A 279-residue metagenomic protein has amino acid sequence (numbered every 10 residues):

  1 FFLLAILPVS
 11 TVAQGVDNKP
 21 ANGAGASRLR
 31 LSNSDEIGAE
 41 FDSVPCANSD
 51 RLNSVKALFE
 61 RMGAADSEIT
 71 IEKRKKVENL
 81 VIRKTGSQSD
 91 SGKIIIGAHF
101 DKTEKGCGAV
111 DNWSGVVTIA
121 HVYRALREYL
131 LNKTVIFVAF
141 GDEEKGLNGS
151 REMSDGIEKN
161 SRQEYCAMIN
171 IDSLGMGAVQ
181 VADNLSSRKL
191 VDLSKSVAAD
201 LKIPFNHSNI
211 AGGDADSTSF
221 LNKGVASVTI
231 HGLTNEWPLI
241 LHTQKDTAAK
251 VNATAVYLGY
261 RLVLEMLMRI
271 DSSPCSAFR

Functional and structural regions predicted by a protein language model:
F1-P8: Bacterial N-terminal signal peptides
T11-A47, K84-G86, S91: N-terminal hydrophobic or amphipathic helices/low-complexity stretches enriched in small/hydrophobic/Pro/Gly
S32-T85: A non-catalytic alpha/beta surface segment that caps or lines the substrate-entry region of metallo-dependent hydrolase
S34, G38, L52, K56 (+10 more regions): Extracytoplasmic/secreted envelope proteins and their assembly/folding machinery, especially bacterial periplasmic
D42, E60-A65, H121-L131, D155-R162 (+5 more regions): Sec-exported extracytoplasmic/periplasmic mature domains
V81, K93-G97, I136-A139, C166-I171 (+1 more regions): Structural recognition of the beta-strand scaffold that forms the well-ordered cores of secreted hydrolase catalytic
K102-V197, I203, N209, G213 (+1 more regions): Acidic/histidine-rich catalytic neighborhood of metal-dependent amide-processing enzymes
G177-R279: Active-site-adjacent substrate-binding region of metalloamidase/peptidase-like peptide-processing proteins
